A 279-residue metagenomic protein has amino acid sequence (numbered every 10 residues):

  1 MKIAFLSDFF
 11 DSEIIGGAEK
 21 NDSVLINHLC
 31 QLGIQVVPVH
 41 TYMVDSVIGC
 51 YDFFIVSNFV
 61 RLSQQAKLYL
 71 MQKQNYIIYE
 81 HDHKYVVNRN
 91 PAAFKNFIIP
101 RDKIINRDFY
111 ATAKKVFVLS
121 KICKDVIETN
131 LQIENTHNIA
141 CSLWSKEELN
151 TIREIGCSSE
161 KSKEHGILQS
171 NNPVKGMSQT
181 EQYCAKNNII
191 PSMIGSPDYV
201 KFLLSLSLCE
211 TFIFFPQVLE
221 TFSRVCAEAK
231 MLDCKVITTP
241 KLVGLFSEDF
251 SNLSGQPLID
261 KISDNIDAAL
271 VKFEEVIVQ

Functional and structural regions predicted by a protein language model:
M1-R61, C226, I237-Q279: N-terminal pre-catalytic "stem/leader" segment of glycosyltransferase-like enzymes
F53-I55, M71-P100, F117: Active-site proximal beta-strand in glycosyltransferases
K95-V116, S207: Membrane-proximal helix-turn-helix segments that form the acceptor-binding/catalytic region of lipid-linked
A111-N135: A short, active-site helix/loop in glycosyltransferases that binds the activated sugar's phosphate group
C141-F202: Conserved catalytic-core segment of nucleotide-activated headgroup transferases in glycan assembly
L203, C226-L232: Short alpha-helical segment that forms part of, or immediately flanks, the ligand-binding pocket in carbohydrate-active
S207-T221: Acidic donor-binding loop of glycosyltransferase active sites
E210-T211, D233-V236, L242: Structural loop-to-beta junction motif characteristic of Rossmann-like glycosyltransferase folds
